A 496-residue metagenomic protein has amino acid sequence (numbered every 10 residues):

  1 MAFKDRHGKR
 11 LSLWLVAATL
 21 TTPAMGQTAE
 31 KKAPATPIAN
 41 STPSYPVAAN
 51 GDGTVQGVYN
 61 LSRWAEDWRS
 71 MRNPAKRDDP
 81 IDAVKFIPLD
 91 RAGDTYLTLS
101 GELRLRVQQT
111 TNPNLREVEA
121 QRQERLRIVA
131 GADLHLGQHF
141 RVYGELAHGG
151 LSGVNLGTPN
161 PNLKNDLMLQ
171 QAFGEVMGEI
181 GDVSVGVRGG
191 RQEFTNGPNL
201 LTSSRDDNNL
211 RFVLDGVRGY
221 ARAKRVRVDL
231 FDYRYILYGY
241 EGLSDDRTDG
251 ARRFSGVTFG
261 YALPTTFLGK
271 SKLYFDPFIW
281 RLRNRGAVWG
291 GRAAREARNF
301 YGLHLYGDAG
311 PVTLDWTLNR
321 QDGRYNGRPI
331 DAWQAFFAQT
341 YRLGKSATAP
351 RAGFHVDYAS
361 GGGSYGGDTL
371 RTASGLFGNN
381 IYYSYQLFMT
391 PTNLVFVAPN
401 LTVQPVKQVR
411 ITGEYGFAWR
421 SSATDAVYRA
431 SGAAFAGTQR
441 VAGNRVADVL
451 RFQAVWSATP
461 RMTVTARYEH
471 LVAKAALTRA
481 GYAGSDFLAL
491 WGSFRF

Functional and structural regions predicted by a protein language model:
A2-D5, R10-W14, L20-A120, T348-H355 (+1 more regions): N-terminal periplasmic/intermembrane-space "pro-region" immediately following the signal or transit peptide
A49-D78, G290, T317, R328-R440: Extracellular/periplasmic loop regions
I81-K85, N112-L115, N155-T158, N199-T202 (+6 more regions): Extracytoplasmic loops and strand-loop junctions of Gram-negative outer membrane beta-barrel proteins
G101, I128-L134, Q171-V176, V217-A221 (+8 more regions): Residues on the lipid-exposed face of transmembrane beta-strands in outer-membrane beta-barrel proteins
L105-T111, L146-S152, R191-T195, A223-R225 (+8 more regions): Transmembrane beta-strands of outer-membrane beta-barrel pores
Q109-L126, L136-V183, N196, L200-S203 (+5 more regions): Surface-exposed loop and membrane-interface regions of Gram-negative outer-membrane beta-barrel proteins
I180-G186, L200-G366, G437-V441, R445-F452 (+1 more regions): Signature for the C-terminal beta-barrel architecture of outer-membrane proteins
A458-W491, R495: Predominantly the C-terminal beta-signal and adjacent terminal strand-loop region of outer-membrane beta-barrel
